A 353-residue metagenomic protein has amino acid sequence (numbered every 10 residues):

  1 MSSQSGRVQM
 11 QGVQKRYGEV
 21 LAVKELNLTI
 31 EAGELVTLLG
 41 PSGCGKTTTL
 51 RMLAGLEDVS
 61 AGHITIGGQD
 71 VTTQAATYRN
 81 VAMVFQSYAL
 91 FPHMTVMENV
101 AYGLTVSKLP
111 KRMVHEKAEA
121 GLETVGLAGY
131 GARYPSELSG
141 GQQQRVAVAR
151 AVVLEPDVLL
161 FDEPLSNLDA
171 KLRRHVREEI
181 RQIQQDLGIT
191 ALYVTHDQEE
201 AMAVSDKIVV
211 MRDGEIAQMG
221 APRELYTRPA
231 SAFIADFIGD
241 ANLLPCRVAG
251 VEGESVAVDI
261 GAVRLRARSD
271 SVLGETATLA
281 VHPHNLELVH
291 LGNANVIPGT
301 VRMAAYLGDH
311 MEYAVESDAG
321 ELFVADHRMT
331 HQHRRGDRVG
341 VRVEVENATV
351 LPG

Functional and structural regions predicted by a protein language model:
Q9, T29, T65, G340-R342: ABC ATPase nucleotide-binding domain
L26-T37, F91: Pre-Walker A (P-loop) beta-loop-beta motif of ABC nucleotide-binding domains
L35, Q74-F233: ABC ATPase nucleotide-binding domains
L39-P41: The feature captures the beta-strand-to-loop junction immediately N-terminal to the Walker
A54: Helix-to-loop junction immediately C-terminal to a conserved catalytic motif
H63-T65, Q69, E215: ATP-binding/catalytic-site motifs of ATP-hydrolyzing domains
A241, V251-G353: Non-catalytic connector elements of ABC transporters
